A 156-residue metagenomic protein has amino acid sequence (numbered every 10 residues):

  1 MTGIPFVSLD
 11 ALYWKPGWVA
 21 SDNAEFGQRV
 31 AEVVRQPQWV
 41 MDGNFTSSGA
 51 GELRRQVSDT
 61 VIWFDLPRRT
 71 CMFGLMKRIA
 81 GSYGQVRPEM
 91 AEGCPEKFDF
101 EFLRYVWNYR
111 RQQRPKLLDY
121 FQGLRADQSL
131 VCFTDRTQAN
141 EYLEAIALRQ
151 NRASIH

Functional and structural regions predicted by a protein language model:
M1: N-terminal beta1-alpha1 ligand-phosphate binding loop
P5-L66: Conserved nucleotide-sensing/catalytic segment adjacent to the nucleotide-binding pocket in NTP-handling enzymes
G27-A31, F73, P115-L118: Generic alpha-helical structural signal
Q36, R55-D59, V86-E96, K116-L117 (+1 more regions): Short secondary-structure transition/capping segments
G49-L53, V61-F64, R69-C71, T137-I155: Soluble, non-transmembrane catalytic domains of enzymes that act on hydrophobic metabolites at membranes
L66-Q113, I146-A147, R152: A glycine- and Lys/Arg-enriched "phosphate-lid" helix/loop adjacent to the NTP-binding pocket of small-molecule kinases
N108-H156: NTP-dependent small-molecule kinase module
